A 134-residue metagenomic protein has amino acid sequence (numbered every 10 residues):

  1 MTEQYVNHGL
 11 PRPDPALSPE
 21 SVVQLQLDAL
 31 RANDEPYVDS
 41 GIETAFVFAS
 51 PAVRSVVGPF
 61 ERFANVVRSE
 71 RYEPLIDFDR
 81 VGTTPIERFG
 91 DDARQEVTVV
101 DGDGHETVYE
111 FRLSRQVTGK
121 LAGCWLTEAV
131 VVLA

Functional and structural regions predicted by a protein language model:
M1-N33, E70-E73, L121-C124, A134: Juxtamembrane and targeting peptides
Q4, P11, G58-R62, E73-I76 (+2 more regions): Low-complexity, charged, repeat-rich alpha-helical/coil interaction segments
L25-Q26, T44, Q116: Compositionally biased, intrinsically disordered low-complexity regions enriched in charged/polar residues
E35-Y37: Short consensus segments that form the blades of beta-propeller domains, in both extracellular/periplasmic
D39-R88: Short solvent-exposed beta->alpha transition segments
I86-A134: Exposed beta-sheet edge and beta->alpha loop/turn motif
